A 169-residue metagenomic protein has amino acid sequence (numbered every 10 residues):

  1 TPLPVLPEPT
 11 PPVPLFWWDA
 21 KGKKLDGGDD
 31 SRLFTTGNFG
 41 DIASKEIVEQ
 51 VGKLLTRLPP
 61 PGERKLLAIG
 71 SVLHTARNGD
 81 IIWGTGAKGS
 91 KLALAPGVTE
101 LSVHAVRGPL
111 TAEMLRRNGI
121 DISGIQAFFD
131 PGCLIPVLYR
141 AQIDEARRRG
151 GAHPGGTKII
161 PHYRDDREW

Functional and structural regions predicted by a protein language model:
T1-W169: Active-site anion-handling motifs in enzyme catalytic cores
